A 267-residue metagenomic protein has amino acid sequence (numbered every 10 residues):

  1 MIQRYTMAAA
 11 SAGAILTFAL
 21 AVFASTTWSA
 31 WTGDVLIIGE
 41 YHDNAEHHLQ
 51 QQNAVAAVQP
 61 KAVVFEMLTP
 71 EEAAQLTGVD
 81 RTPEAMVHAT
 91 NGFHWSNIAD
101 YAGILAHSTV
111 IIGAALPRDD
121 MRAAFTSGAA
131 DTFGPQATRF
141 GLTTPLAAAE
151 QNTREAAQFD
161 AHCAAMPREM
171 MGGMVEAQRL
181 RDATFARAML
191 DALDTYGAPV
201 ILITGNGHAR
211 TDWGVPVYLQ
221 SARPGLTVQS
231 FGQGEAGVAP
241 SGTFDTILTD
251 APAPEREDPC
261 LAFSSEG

Functional and structural regions predicted by a protein language model:
Y5, I15-D34: N- or domain-start disorder-to-order transition segments that initiate the globular core
T26-Q59: Zymogen propeptides
D34-I38, K61, A198-T204: Generic beta-sheet signal
N44, P70-E71, A209-D212: Active-site environment of divalent metal-dependent phosphoester hydrolases
E46, Q50, P70-Q75: Membrane-embedded segments
A62-L68, Q229-Q233: Short internal beta-strands
A74-A192: A substrate-binding/cap region within the structured catalytic cores of diverse enzymes
T184, L190-L193, I201, H208-G267: C-terminal regions of proteins
